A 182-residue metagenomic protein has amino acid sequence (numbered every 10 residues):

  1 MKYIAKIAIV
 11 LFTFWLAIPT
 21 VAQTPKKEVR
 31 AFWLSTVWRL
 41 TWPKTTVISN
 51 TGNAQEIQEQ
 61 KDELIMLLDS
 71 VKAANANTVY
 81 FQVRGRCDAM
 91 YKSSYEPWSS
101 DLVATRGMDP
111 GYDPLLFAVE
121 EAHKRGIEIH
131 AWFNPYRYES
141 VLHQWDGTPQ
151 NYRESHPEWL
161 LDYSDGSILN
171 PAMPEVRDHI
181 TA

Functional and structural regions predicted by a protein language model:
M1-T24: Bacterial Sec-dependent N-terminal signal peptides
Q23-E28, K72-A73, H123-K124, Y152-R153: Extracellular/periplasmic catalytic domains that process cell-envelope and extracellular macromolecules
K27, S35-D62, E120, A131 (+1 more regions): Active-site-adjacent "subsite" loops/lids of carbohydrate-active enzymes
R30-L34, V79-F81, I129-A131: Hydrophobic faces of well-ordered beta-strands that scaffold small-molecule active sites in alpha/beta enzyme cores
N53-D69, S100-L115: N-terminal post-signal-peptidase region of extra-cytosolic proteins
E59-D88: Catalytic domains of carbohydrate-active enzymes, especially glycoside hydrolases
K72, L116-H130: Surface-exposed amphipathic alpha-helices with a cationic face
F81-R106: Glycine-rich, proline-tolerant flexible connector loops at the mouths of alpha/beta enzymes
